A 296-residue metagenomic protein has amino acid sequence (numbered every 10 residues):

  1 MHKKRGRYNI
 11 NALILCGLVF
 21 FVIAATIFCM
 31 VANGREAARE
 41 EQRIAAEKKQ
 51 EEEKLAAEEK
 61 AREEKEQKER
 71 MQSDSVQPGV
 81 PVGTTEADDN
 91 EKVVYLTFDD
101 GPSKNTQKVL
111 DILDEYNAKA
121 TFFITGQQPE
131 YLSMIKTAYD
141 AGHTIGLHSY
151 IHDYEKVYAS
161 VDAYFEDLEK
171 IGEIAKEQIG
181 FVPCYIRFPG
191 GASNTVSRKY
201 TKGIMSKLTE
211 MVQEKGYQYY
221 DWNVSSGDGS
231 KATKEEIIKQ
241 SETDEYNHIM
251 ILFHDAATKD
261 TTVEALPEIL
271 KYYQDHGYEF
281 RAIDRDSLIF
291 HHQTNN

Functional and structural regions predicted by a protein language model:
H2-F20, A32: N-terminal Sec-pathway targeting helices
N9-L13, R35, A61-S75, T258 (+5 more regions): Catalytic-site microenvironment of enzymes that process N-acetyl-hexosamine-containing cell-wall polysaccharides
A24-A25: Conserved GHKL (Bergerat-fold) ATPase module
V31-V93: N-terminal, intrinsically disordered, polar/charged segments of Gram-positive cell-envelope systems that serve as
E69-Y164, E169-V182, Y272, L288-I289: Active-site beta->alpha N-cap acidic-glycine motif
F98-D100, I124-Q127, L147-S149, R187-G190 (+3 more regions): A cross-domain feature marking catalytic cores of carbohydrate-active enzymes and several ubiquitous metabolic/repair
Y154-L252, A256-Q274, Y278, H292-N296: Catalytic domains of cell-wall/extracellular-matrix polysaccharide-remodeling enzymes, centered on de-N-acetylation
